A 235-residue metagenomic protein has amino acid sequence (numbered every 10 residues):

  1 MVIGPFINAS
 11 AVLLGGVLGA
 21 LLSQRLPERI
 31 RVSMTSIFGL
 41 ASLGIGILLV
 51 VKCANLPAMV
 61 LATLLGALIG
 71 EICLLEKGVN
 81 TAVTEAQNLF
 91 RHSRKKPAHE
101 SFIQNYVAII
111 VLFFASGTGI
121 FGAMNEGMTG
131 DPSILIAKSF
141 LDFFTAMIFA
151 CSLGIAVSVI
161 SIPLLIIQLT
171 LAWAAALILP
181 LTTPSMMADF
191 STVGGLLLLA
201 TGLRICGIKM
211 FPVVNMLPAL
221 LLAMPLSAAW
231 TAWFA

Functional and structural regions predicted by a protein language model:
M1, E28-R29, L75-V107: Intrinsically disordered, low-complexity non-transmembrane regions of multi-pass membrane transporters
M1-L14, L61, G127-S139, T182-L196: Structural signature of hydrophobic alpha-helical transmembrane segments
V12, F38-L40, M59-A67, V193-L197 (+1 more regions): Hydrophobic mid-bilayer segments of alpha-helices in multi-pass membrane transport proteins, especially secondary
R29, L203-L222: Interfacial loop-to-transmembrane junctions
F38-K52: A generic, lipid-embedded transmembrane alpha helix
A98-L177: Helix-loop-helix junctions within the multi-pass membrane cores of secondary transporters/permeases
I160-R204: Alpha-helical transmembrane segments of helical membrane proteins, especially in multi-pass transport, channel
L226-A235: Juxtamembrane boundary at the C-terminal end of a transmembrane helix
